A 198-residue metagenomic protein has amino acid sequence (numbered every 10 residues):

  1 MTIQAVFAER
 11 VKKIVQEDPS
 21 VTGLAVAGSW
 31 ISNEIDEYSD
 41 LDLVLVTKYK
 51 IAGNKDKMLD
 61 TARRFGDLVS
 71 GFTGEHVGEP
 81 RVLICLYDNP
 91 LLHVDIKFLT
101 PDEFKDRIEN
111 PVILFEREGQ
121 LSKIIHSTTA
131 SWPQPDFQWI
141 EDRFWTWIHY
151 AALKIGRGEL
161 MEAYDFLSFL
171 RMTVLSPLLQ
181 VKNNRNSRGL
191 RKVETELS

Functional and structural regions predicted by a protein language model:
M1-P19, W30-N33, Y38, L45-I96: Metal-dependent nucleotidyltransferase catalytic core
V11-V15, L24, L170: Hydrophobic C-terminal alpha-helix "anchor/cap" residues
D36-S39, I108-E109, L190-K192: Short aromatic-enriched loop/helix-cap "lid" or pocket-rim segments at secondary-structure transitions that line
V44, H126-S127, K182-S187: Juxtamembrane/interface motifs at transmembrane-helix termini
Y87-Q120: Acidic, glycine- and histidine-enriched catalytic cores of nucleic acid- and nucleotide-handling enzymes, centered on
I108-W139: A short, charged helix-loop
W132-S198: Conserved nucleotidyltransferase catalytic core and NTase-mimicking acidic/glycine-rich helix/loop elements in nucleic
